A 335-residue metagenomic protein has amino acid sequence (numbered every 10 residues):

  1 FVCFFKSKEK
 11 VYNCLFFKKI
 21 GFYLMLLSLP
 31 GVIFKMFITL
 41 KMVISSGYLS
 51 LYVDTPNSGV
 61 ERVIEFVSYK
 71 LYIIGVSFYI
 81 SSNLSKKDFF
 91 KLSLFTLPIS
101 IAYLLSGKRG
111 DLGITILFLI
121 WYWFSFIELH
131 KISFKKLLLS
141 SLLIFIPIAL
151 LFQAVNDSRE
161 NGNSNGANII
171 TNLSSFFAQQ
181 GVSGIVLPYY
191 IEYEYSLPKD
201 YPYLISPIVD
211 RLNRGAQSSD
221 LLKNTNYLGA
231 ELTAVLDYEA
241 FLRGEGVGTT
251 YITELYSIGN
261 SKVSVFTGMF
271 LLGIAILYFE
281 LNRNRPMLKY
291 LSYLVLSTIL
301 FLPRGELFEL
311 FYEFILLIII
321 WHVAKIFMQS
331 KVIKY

Functional and structural regions predicted by a protein language model:
F1, Y23-P30, S140-I148, E313 (+2 more regions): Hydrophobic alpha-helical membrane-embedded or membrane-associated segments
C3-K135, I144-N161, L232-Y238, L242 (+1 more regions): Membrane-embedded catalytic interface detector for glycan/lipid assembly enzymes
F16, V60, I64, K86-S93 (+8 more regions): Structural motif marking the loop-to-transmembrane transition
M42, Y69, S77, I116 (+4 more regions): Enrichment for repetitive, rod-forming helical segments
L51-V60, A149-L272: Small-residue-enriched transmembrane helix-hairpin modules in multi-pass membrane proteins
I80-L84, L212, A216, A275-F279 (+1 more regions): Hydrophobic, Leu/Ile/Phe/Ala-enriched alpha-helical segments that form helix-helix packing faces
K91-I101, L138-I144, M269-G273, K289-I299: Central hydrophobic cores of alpha-helical transmembrane segments in multi-pass integral membrane proteins
G244-Y335: Hydrophobic alpha-helical segments
